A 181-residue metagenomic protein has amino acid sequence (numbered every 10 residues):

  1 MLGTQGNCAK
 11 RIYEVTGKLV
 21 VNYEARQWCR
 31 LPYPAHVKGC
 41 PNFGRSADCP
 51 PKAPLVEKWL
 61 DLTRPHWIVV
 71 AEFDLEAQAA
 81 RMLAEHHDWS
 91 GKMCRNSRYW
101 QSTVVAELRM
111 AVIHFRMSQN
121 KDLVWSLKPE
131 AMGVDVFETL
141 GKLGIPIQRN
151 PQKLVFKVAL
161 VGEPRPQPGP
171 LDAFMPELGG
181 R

Functional and structural regions predicted by a protein language model:
M1-R181: Auxiliary alpha/beta "docking" domains used to position bulky ligands
